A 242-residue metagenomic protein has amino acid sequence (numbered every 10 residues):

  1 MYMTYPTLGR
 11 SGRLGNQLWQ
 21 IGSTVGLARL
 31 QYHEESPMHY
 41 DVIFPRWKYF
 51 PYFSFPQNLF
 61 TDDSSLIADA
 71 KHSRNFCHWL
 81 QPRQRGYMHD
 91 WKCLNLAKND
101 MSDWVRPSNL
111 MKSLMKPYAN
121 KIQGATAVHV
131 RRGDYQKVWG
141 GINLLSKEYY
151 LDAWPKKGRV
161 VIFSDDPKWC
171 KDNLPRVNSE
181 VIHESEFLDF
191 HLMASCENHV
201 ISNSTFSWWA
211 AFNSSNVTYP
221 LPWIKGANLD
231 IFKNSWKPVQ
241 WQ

Functional and structural regions predicted by a protein language model:
M1-S11: Nucleotide-activated donor-dependent transferases that construct or modify glycoconjugates
M3-T4, I43-K157, S235: Secretory-pathway luminal glycosyltransferase catalytic domains
G9-W19, K137-W139: A short, glycine/small-residue-rich beta-strand->loop->alpha-helix junction that serves as a flexible
S11-G12, I43-F50, C93-L94, R131-Y135 (+4 more regions): Short, solvent-exposed loop/turn segments at secondary-structure junctions
L14-L27, I201: Conserved beta-strand->loop/alpha-helix structural units within folded catalytic cores of enzymes with alpha/beta
S23-E34, N213: Active-site catalytic microenvironments for nucleophilic, acid-base chemistry
Q31-I43, V217-Y219: Short, well-structured active-site flanking segments
W154-P220, I224-W236: Donor-binding and catalytic core of enzymes assembling or modifying cell-surface/extracellular glycoconjugates
